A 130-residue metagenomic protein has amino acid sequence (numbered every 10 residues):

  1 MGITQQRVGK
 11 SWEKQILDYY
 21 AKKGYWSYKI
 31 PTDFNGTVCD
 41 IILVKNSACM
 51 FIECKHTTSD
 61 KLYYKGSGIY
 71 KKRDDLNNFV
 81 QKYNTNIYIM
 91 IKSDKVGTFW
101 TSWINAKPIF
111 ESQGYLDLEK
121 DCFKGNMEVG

Functional and structural regions predicted by a protein language model:
M1-T32: Acidic-basic catalytic patches of nuclease active cores, encompassing PD-(D/E)XK and other metal-cofactor nuclease
R7, Q81, T85-G130: Domain-level recognition of nuclease-like catalytic cores that cleave nucleotide substrates
Y20, I41-S59: Conserved catalytic cores of phosphodiester-cleaving nucleases, focusing on short active-site segments
K23, V44, F79-Y83: Alpha-helix C-cap/termination motif
T32-D33, S93: Residue-level "edge-of-site" marker
D33-N35, K82: A short catalytic or substrate-binding loop motif that flags glycine-/basic-rich loops and adjacent residues that bind
T37-C39: Change "...and in nucleic-acid phosphodiester-cleaving endonucleases..." to "...and in nucleic-acid processing enzymes
T57-I89: Short, charged, amphipathic alpha-helix that recurs within catalytic cores of restriction-modification and other
